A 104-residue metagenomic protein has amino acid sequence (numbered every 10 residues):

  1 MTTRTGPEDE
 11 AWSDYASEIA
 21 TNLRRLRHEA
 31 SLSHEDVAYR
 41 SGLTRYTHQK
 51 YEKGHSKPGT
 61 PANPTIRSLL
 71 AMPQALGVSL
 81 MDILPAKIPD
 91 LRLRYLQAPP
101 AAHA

Functional and structural regions predicted by a protein language model:
T2-G6, Q74, M81-A104: Short, charged recognition helix plus adjacent turn of helix-turn-helix-like nucleic-acid-binding domains
T2-S31: A short, Lys/Arg-rich alpha-helix, primarily the initiator
R24-R25, E35, L70: Residues within the helices of the helix-turn-helix
H28, Y39, Q74: Alpha-helical residues within the helix-turn-helix
S31-K57: Short alpha-helical DNA-recognition segment
E52, S68, L76, L84-K87: DNA major-groove recognition helix of helix-turn-helix
H55-Q74: Short, basic-rich loop-to-helix N-cap that marks the start of a DNA-contacting helix
